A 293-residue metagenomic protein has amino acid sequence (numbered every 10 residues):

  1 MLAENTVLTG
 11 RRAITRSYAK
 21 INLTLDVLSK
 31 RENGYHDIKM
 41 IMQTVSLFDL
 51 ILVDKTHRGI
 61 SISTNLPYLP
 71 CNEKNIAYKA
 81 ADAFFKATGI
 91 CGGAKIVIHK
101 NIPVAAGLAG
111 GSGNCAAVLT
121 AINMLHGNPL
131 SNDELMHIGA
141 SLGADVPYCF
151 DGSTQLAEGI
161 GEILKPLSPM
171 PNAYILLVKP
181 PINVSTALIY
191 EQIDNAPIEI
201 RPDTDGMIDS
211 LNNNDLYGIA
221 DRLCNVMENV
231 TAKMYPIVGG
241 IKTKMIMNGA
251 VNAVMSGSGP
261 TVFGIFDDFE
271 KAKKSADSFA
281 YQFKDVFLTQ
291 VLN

Functional and structural regions predicted by a protein language model:
L2-A106, M124, N128-D133, I160 (+2 more regions): ATP-binding N-lobe of GHMP and related small-molecule kinases
V7, Q43-T44, A140-S141, P147-F150 (+2 more regions): Solvent-exposed alpha-helices and their adjacent loops that cap or buttress functional pockets in soluble metabolic
H57-P70, V118, N213-L223: Short, basic/glycine-rich phosphate-binding loops at helix/coil junctions that contact nucleotide phosphates
G93, C115, L119-L156: Contiguous, small/hydrophobic- and glycine-enriched helical/loop subdomains that border and often "cap" functional
V97-H126, A144, V251-F266: Glycine/serine-rich anion-binding loops at beta->alpha junctions that coordinate negatively charged ligand groups
D151, L156-N252, D267-E270, D277-A280 (+2 more regions): Conserved, helical-rich catalytic subdomain that frames metal- and/or nucleotide-binding sites in enzyme alpha/beta
